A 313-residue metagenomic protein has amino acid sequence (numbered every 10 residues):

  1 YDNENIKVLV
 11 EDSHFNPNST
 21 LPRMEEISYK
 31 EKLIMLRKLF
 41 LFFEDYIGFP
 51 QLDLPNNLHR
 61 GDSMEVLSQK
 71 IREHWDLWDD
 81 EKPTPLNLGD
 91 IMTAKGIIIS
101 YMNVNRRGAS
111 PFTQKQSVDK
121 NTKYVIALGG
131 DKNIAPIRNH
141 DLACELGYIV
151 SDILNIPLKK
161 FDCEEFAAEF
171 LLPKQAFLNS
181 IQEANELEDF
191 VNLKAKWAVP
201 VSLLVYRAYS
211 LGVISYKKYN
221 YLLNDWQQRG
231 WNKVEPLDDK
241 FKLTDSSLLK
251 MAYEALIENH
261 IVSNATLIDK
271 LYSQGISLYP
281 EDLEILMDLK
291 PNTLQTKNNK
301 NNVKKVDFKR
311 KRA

Functional and structural regions predicted by a protein language model:
Y1-A313: Active-site hotspot residues in diverse enzymes, especially metal/ion-binding acidic/histidine motifs
